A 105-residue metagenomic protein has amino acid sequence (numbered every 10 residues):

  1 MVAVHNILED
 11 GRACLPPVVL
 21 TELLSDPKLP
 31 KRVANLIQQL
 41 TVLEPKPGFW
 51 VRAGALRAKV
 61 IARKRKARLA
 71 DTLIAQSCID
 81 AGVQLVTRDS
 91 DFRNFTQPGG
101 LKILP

Functional and structural regions predicted by a protein language model:
M1-L15, E22-N35: Short, well-structured N-terminal submotif of metal-dependent ribonuclease cores
R12-L15, Q39-E44, Q84: Short loop->beta-strand "edge-of-pocket" segments that line small-molecule binding or catalytic clefts across diverse
P16-V19, R88: A secondary-structure boundary/capping signal
P17, P47, R68-T72: Conserved glycosyltransferase catalytic-site signature
D26, L56, P98-G99: Residue-level signal for well-ordered alpha-helical positions
T41-A62: Acidic catalytic patch
A75, I79-P105: Acidic, PIN/NYN-like endoribonuclease modules and their adjacent C-terminal/linker elements
